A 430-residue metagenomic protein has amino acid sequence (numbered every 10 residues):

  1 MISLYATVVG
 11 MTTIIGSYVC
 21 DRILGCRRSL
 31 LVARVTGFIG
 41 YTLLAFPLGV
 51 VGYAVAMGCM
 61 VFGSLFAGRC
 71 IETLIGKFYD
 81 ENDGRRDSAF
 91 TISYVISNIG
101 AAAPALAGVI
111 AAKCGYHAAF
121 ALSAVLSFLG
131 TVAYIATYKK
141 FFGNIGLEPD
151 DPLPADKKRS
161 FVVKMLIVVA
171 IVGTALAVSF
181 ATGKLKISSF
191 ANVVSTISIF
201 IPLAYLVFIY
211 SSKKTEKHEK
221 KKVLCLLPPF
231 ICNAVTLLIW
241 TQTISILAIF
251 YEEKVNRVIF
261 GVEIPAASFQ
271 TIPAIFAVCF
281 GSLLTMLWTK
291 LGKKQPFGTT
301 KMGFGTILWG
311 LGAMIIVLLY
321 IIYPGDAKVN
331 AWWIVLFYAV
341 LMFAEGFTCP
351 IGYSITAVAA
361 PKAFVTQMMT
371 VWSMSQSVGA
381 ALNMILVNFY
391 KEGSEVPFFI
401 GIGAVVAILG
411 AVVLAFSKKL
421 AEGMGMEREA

Functional and structural regions predicted by a protein language model:
I2-D21, T271-L284: Central cavity-lining transmembrane alpha-helices of secondary-active solute carriers, predominantly the Major
T13-L48: Conserved MFS/SLC helix-loop-helix module at the cytosolic interface between two early adjacent transmembrane helices
R22-R34, K290-I307: Cytoplasmic membrane-interface "Motif A"-like loop-to-helix N-cap segments of 12-TM Major Facilitator Superfamily
V35-Y53, I307-D326: C-terminal ends and interior cores of transmembrane alpha-helices in multi-pass membrane transporters/permeases
G40, V51-A67, D326-F347: Hydrophobic core of transmembrane alpha-helices in multi-pass small-molecule transporters, especially MFS/SLC-type
F66-D80, F347-A360: Intracellular juxtamembrane helix-capping segments at the cytosolic ends of symmetry-related transmembrane helices
E81, G108-I244, A248, E253-V258 (+2 more regions): Intracellular loop-helix junctions on the cytosolic face of multi-pass helical membrane proteins
R85-A105, A111, L126-G130, Q270-A274 (+1 more regions): Glycine-rich segments within core transmembrane alpha-helices of 12-TM secondary carriers
